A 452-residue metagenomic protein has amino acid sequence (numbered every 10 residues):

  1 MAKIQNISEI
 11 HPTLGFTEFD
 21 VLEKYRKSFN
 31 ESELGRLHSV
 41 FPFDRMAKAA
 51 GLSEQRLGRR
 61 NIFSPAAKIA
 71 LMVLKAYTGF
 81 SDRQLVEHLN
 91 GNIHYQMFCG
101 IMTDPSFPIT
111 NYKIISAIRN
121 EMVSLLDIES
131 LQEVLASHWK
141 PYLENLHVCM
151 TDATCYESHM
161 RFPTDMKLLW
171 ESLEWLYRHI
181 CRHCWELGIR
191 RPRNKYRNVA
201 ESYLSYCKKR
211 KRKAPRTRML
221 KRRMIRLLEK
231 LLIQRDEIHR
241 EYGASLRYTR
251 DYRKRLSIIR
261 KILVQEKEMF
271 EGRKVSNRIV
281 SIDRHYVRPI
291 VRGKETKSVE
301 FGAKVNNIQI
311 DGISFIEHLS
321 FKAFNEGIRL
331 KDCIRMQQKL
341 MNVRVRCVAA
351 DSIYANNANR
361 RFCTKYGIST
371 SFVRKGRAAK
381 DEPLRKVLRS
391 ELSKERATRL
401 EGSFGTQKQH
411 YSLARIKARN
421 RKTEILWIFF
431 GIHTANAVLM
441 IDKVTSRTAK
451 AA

Functional and structural regions predicted by a protein language model:
M1-D44, D442-A452: Charged, often Cys/His-bearing segments associated with DNA-binding zinc-finger transcription factors
S28-A70, Y77, P383: Basic, short loop/linker segments at the boundary and entry of helix-turn-helix/winged-helix-like folds
S53-A67, T78-I128: Trp/Phe/Arg-rich N-terminal binding region typifying the photolyase-homology
R59-F63, I93, A349-N357, R377-A378: Acidic, metal-coordinating catalytic cores used for nucleic-acid/nucleotide bond scission and strand-transfer chemistry
L71, L85, N111-I115, H147-E157 (+7 more regions): Short, conserved catalytic/metal-binding motifs centered on acidic residues
M102-R284: Active-site- or DNA-interface-adjacent structural scaffold in DNA-acting proteins
Y252, L256, E266, F270 (+1 more regions): Basic, amphipathic alpha-helical segments enriched in Lys/Arg and hydrophobic/aromatic residues
K294-L340: Electropositive, glycine- and tryptophan-enriched low-complexity nucleic-acid-binding patches
